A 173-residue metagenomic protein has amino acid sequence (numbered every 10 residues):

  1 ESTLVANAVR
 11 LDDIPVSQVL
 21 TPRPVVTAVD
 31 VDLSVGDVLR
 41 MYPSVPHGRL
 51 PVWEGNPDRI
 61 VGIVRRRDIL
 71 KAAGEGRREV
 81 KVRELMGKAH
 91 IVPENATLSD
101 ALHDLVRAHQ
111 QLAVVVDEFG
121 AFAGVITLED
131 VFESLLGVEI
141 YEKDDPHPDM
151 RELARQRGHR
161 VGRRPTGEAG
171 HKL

Functional and structural regions predicted by a protein language model:
E1-L173: Cytosolic regulatory modules rich in charged/polar residues
